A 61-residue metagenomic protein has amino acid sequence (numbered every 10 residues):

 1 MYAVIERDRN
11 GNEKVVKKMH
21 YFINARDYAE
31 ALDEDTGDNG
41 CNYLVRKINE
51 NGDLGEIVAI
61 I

Functional and structural regions predicted by a protein language model:
M1-V15, D38-K47: Short aromatic-glycine-(Arg/Gly/Cys) micro-motifs in beta-strand/loop hairpins
E6-R7, K17-K18, E50, A59-I60: Intrinsic disorder/low-complexity segments, especially N-terminal tails and targeting/processing regions
G11-Y28, L32: A short, exposed loop/beta-hairpin motif centered on an aromatic-Gly-Thr core
R26, A31-I61: Short, mixed-charge low-complexity intrinsically disordered segments
